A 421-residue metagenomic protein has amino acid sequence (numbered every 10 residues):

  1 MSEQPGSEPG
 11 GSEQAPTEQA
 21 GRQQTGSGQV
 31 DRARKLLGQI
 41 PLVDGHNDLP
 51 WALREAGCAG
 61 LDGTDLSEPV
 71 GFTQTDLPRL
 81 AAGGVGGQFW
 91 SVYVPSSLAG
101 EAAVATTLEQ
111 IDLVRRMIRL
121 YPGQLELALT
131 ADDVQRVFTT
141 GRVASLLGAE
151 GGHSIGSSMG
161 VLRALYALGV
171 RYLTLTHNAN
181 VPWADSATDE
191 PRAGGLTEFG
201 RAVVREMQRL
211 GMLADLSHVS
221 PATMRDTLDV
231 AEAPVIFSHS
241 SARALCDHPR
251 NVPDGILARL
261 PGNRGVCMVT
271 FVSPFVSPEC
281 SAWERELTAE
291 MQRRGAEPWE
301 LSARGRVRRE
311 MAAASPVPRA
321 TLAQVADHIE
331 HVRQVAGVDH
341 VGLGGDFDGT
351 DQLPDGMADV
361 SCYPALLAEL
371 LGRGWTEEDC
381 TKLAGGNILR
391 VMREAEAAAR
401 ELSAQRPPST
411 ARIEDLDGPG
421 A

Functional and structural regions predicted by a protein language model:
M1-E13: N-terminal acidic, proline/glycine-rich, low-complexity intrinsically disordered segments
S2-P5, E18, R22-A193, D247-A421: N-terminal hydrophobic targeting/anchoring segments and the immediately downstream early-domain regions of hydrolases
S154-G156, A167-N251: Divalent metal-binding pocket/active-site signature
